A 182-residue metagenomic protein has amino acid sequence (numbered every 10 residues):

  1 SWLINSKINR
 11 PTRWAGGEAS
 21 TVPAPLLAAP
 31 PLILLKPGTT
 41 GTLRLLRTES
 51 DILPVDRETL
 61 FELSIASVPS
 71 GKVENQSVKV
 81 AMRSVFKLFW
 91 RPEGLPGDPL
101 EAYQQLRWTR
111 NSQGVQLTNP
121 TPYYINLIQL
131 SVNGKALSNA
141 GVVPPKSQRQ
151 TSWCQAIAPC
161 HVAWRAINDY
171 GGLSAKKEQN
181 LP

Functional and structural regions predicted by a protein language model:
S1-S6, R10-G16, Y124-L130: Short, hydrophobic/aromatic beta-strand segments
N5, V115-T121: Asparagine-centered strand-capping/turn motif at beta-strand->loop junctions
E18-D51, G134-P159: Intrinsically disordered, low-complexity Pro/Gly/Ser/Thr-rich segments with frequent PxxP/GP/PP motifs and embedded
T40-T42, E58-L60, R83-V85, Y103 (+2 more regions): Extracytoplasmic
T42-R44, E62-S64, K87, G114-Q116 (+2 more regions): Beta-strand secondary-structure signal
E49-G94, A158-P182: Terminal connector regions
E93-R110: Low-complexity, acidic Ser/Thr/Pro/Gly-rich terminal tails and inter-domain linkers that flank the onset of structured
T121-I125, I157-P159: Short proline/glycine-enriched turn/loop motifs at strand-loop junctions of beta-rich domains
